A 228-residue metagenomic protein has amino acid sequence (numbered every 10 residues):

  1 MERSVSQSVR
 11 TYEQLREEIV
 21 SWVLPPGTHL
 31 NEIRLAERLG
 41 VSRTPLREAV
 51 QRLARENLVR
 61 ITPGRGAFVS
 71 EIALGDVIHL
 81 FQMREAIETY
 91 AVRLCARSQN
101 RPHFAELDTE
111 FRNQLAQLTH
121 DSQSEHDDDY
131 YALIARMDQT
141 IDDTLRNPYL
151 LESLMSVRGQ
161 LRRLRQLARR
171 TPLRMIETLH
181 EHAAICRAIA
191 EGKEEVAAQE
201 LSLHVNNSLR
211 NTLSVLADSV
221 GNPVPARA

Functional and structural regions predicted by a protein language model:
M1-R97, L213-A228: Short linear motifs at protein or domain termini
P26, Q166-R169: Generic structural "secondary-structure junction" signal
L80, V92, R97, R101-L167 (+3 more regions): Conserved amphipathic alpha-helical segments that form helical-bundle/coiled-coil interaction surfaces
R170, R174: Solvent-exposed loop and edge beta-strand segments that line ligand/cofactor-binding and catalytic clefts
